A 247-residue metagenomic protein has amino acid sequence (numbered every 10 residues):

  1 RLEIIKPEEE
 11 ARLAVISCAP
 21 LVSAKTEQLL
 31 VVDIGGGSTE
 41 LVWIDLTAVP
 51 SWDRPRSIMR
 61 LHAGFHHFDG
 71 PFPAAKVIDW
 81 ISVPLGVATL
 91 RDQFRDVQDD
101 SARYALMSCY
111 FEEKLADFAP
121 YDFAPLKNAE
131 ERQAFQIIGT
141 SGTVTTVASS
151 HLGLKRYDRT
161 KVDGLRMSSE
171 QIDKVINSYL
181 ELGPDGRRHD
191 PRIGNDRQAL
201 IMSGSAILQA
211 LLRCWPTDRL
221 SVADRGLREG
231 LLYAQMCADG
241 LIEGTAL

Functional and structural regions predicted by a protein language model:
R1-Q28, W43-D45, P50-L247: Helical "lid/coupling" subdomains associated with nucleotide-phosphate turnover
V32-I34: Catalytic cores of RNA-modifying enzymes
G36-W43: Acidic, divalent-metal-coordinating active-site segment for phosphoryl/phosphodiester hydrolysis, typified by short
